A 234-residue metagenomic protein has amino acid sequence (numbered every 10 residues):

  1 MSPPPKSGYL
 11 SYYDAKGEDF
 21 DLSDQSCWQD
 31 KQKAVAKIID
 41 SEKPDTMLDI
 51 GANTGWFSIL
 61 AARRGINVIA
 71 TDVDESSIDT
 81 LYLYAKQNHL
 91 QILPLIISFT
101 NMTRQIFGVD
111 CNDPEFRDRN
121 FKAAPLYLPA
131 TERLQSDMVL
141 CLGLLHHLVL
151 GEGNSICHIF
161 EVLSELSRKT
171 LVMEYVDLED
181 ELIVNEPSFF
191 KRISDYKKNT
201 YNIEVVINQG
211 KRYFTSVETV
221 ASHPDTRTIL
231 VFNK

Functional and structural regions predicted by a protein language model:
S26-K43: Conserved alpha-helix/loop element of class I SAM-dependent methyltransferases that forms part of the SAM/SAH-binding
K43-N53: Conserved class I S-adenosyl-L-methionine
T54-I66: Conserved SAM-binding loop of SAM-dependent methyltransferases across substrates and taxa, primarily the Class I
N67-D72: Conserved SAM-binding motif I beta-strand of class I
Y82-R133: S-adenosyl-L-methionine
F116-Y127, H147-V162: A short, conserved alpha-helix within the catalytic core of class I
L140: A conserved beta-strand element that flanks and buttresses the S-adenosyl-L-methionine
E165-D177: Conserved beta-strand signature within the Rossmann-like core of class I S-adenosyl-L-methionine
